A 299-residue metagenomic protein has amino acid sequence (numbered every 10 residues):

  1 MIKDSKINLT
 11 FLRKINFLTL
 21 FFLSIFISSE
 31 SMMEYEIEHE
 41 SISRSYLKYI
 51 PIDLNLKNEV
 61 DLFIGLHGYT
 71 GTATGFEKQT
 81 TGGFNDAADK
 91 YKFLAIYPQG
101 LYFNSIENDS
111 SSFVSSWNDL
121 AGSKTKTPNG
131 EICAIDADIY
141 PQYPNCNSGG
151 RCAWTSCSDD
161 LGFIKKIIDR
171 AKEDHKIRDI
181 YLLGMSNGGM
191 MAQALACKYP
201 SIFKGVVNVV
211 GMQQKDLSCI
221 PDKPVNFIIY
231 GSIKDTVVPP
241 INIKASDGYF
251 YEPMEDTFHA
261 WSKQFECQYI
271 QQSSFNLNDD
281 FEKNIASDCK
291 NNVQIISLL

Functional and structural regions predicted by a protein language model:
M1-L12: N-terminal secretory signal peptides that target proteins for export/translocation
L20-S28: Hydrophobic h-region of N-terminal signal peptides that target proteins for export in Gram-negative bacteria
S29-L54: N-terminal cap/lid segment of alpha/beta-hydrolase-fold proteins
H39-L47, N58-Y181, A194, K198: Serine-hydrolase catalytic machinery in alpha/beta-hydrolase-like enzymes
I64-G68, V210, G231-S232: The conserved beta1-alpha1 loop
R178-V225: Primarily recognizes the serine-hydrolase "nucleophile elbow" in alpha/beta-hydrolase and SGNH/GDSL folds
P224-G231, D235, Q294-L298: Catalytic His-Asp charge-relay segment
S232-V293: Active-site-adjacent alpha-helix of alpha/beta-hydrolase-fold enzymes
